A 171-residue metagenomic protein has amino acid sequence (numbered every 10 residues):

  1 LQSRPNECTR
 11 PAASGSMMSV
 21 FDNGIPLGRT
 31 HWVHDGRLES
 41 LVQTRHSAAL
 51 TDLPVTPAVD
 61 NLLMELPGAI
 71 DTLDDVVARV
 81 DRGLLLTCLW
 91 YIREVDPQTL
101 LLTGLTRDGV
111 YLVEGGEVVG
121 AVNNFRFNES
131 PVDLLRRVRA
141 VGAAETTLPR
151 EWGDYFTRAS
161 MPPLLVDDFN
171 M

Functional and structural regions predicted by a protein language model:
L1-M171: Dual-mode signal for accessory low-complexity, basic/Gly-rich regions
